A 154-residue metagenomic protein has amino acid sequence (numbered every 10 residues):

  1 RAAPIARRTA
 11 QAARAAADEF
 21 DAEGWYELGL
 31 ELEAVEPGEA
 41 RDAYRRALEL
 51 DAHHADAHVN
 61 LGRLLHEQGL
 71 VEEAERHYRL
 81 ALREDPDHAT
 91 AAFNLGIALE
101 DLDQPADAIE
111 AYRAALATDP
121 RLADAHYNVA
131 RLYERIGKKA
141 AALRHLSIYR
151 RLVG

Functional and structural regions predicted by a protein language model:
R1-E23: Long, contiguous interaction/recruitment modules in multidomain scaffold/adaptor proteins
A16-E19, L64, E72: Short, Lys/Arg-enriched, Trp-marked, Pro/Gly-tolerant hinge/linker segments that flank
F20-E31, V35: Mixed-charge (acidic/basic) macromolecular-recognition segments
Y26-L30, D56-H66, T90-I97, D124-R131: Conserved alpha-helical positions within TPR/SEL1-like repeat arrays
E33-R46, E67-L80, D87, D101-A114 (+1 more regions): Structural signature of tandem alpha-helical TPR/SEL1-like repeats, specifically the intra-repeat loop/turn
